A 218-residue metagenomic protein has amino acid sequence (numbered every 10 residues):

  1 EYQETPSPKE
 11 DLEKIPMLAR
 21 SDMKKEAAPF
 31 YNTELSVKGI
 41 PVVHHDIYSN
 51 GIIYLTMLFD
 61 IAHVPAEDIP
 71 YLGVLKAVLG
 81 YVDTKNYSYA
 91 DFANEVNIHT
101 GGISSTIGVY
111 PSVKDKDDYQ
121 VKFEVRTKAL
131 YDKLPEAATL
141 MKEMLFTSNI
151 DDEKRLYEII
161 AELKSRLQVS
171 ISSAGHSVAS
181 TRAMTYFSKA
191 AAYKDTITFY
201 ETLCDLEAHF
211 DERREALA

Functional and structural regions predicted by a protein language model:
E1-E67, T202-A218: Proteolytic maturation boundary segments
N50-V82, N86-E215: M16 family metallopeptidases and their MPP-like homologs
